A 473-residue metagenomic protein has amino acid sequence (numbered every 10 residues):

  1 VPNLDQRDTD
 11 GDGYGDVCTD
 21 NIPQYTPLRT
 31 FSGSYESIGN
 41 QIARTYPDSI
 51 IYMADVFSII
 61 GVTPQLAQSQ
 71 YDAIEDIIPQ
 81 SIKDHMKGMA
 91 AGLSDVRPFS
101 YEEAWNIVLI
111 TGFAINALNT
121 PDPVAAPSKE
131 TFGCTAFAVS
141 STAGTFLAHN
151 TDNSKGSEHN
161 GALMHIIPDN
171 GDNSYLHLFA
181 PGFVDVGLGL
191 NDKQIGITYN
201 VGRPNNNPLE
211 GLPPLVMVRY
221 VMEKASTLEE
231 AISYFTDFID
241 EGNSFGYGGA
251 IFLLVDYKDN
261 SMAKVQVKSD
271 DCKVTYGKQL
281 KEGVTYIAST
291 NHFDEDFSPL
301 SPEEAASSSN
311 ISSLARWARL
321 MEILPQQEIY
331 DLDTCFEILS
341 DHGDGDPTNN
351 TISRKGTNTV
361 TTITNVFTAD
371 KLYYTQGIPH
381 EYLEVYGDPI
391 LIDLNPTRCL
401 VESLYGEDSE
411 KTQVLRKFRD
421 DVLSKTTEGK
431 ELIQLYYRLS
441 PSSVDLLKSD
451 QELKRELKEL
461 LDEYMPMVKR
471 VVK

Functional and structural regions predicted by a protein language model:
V1-N3: Short, structured coil/turn linkers that connect adjacent secondary-structure elements
D5-T9: Calcium-binding motifs, dominated by EF-hand helix-loop-helix domains
G13-V17: Glycine-aliphatic tripeptides that mark coil-to-beta-strand junctions in extracellular and membrane proteins
I22-G133, M222, T227-M262, S269-C272 (+1 more regions): C-terminus-biased signal that marks the final domain/tail of proteins
G112-L212, V216-M217, I363, Y373-Y374 (+2 more regions): Internal mixed beta-strand/loop scaffold within catalytic domains of large alpha/beta enzymes
S140, N150-T151, P181, K193 (+9 more regions): Structured loops at beta-to-helix junctions and adjacent beta-edge loops in soluble globular domains
S154-G156, P204-N206, N260-M262, C272-K273 (+2 more regions): Flexible loop/turn segments at secondary-structure boundaries
P396-K473: Long, compositionally biased charged/polar accessory segments in the mid-to-C-terminal portions of proteins
